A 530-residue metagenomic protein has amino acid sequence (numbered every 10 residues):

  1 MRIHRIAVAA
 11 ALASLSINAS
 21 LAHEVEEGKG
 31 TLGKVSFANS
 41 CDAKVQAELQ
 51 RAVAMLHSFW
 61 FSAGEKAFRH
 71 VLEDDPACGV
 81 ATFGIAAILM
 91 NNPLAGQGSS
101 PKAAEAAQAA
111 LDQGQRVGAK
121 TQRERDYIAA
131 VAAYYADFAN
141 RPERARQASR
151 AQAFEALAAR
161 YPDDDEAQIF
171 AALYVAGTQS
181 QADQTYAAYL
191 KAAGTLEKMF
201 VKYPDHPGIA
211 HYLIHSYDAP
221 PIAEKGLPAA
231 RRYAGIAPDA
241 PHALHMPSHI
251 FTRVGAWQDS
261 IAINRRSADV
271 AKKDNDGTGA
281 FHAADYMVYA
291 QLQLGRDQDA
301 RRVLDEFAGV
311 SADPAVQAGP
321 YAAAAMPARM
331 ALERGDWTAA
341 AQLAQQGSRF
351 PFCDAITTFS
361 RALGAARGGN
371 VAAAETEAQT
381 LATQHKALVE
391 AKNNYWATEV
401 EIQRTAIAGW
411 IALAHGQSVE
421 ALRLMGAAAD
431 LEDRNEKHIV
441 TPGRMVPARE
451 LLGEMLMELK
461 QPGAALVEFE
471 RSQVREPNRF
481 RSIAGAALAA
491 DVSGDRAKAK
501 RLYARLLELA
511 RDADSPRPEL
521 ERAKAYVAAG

Functional and structural regions predicted by a protein language model:
A43-R51, A77-N92, A119-A139, D163-Q181 (+7 more regions): Amphipathic alpha-helical repeat scaffolds of TPR domains
M55, L89, A133, V175 (+8 more regions): Residue at a conserved register position within TPR or TPR-like alpha-solenoid repeats
F61-K66, I85-T121, A132-A145, T178-A187 (+3 more regions): Inter-helical turn/loop elements of alpha-helical hairpins
E73-D74, R160, F200-K202, R231-D239 (+7 more regions): Solenoid-like repeat scaffolds
G79, A86, M90, P101-Q115 (+7 more regions): TPR/TPR-like (Sel1-like) alpha-helical repeat modules
